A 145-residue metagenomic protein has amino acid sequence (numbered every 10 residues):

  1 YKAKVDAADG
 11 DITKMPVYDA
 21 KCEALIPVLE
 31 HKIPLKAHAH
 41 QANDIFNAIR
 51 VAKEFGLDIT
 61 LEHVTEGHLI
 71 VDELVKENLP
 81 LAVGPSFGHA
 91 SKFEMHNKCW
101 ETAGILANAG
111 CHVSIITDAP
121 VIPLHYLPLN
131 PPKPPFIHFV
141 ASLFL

Functional and structural regions predicted by a protein language model:
Y1-I59: Polyanionic/metal-chelating signatures
P16-A20, H40-N43, E66, E94-K98 (+1 more regions): Short secondary-structure boundary/capping elements
P34, V75-L145: His/Asp/Glu-enriched, well-ordered alpha-helical/loop segment that forms or immediately abuts the divalent-metal
K36-Q41, D58-G67, S86, A90-S91: Catalytic beta/alpha-barrel core
E66-E77: Active-site-adjacent beta->alpha loops and helix N-cap segments on the catalytic face of soluble alpha/beta enzymes
